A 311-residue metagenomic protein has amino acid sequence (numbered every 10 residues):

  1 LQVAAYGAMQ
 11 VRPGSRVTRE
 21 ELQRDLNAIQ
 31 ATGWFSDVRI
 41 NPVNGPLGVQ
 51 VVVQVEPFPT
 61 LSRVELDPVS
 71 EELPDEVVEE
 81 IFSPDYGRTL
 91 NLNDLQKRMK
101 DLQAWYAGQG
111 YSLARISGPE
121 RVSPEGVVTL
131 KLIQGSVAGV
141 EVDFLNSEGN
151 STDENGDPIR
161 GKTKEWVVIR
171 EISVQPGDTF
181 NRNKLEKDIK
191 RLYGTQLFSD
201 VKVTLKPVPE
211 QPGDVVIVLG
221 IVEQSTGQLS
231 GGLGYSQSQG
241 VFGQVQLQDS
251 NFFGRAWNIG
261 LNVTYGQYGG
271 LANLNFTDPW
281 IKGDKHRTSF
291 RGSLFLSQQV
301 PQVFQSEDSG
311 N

Functional and structural regions predicted by a protein language model:
L1-E71: N-terminal, post-cleavage mature segments of outer-membrane and organellar outer-membrane proteins involved
L1-P13, P59-S62, E76-R88, E165-V174: Acidic/histidine-rich, surface-exposed loop or edge segments in extracytoplasmic proteins
L1-Q2, E71-V78, K131-Q134, V142-E148 (+1 more regions): Flexible hinge/switch segments at interdomain interfaces of large molecular machines
A4, E20-D37, D94-R115, K184-V201: Amphipathic, non-transmembrane alpha-helical segments in extracytoplasmic/periplasmic proteins
G7, V11-R24, E65-D67, P84-K97 (+3 more regions): Short acidic/polar beta-strand-loop edge motifs in secreted extracellular and Gram-negative envelope-associated
E20-L22, N41-V49, L95, G118-P124 (+2 more regions): Short, glycine-/polar-rich solvent-exposed loops and beta-turns at beta-strand/coil boundaries
P42-I81, E125-S136, I217-S225: Signal peptide-directed extracytoplasmic domains
R63, D67, E71-E79, N93 (+4 more regions): Gram-negative/organellar outer-membrane beta-barrel architecture
